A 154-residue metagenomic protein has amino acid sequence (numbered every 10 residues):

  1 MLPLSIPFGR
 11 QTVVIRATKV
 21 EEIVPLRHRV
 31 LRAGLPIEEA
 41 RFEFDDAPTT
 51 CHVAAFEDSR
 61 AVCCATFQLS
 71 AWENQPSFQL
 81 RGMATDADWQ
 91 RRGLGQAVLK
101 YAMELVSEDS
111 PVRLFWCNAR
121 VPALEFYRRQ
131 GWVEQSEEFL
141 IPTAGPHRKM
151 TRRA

Functional and structural regions predicted by a protein language model:
T12-V24: A short beta-loop-alpha structural element at the N-terminal edge of CoA-dependent acyl/N-acetyltransferase catalytic
H28-E57: Active-site rim helix/loop that mediates acceptor-substrate recognition in acyltransferases
A47-T49, N74, I141-P146: Short acidic/glycine-enriched loop/turn segments that link adjacent beta-strands
A54, R60-S70, P76-A84: Conserved beta-strand in the GNAT
W89, G93-Y101: Conserved acetyl-CoA pyrophosphate-binding loop and the N-cap/start of the following alpha-helix in GNAT-like
L99, V106-R120: Conserved GNAT acetyl-CoA-binding A-motif
W116-N118, R128, V133-K149: Conserved catalytic-core motifs of GNAT/GCN5-like acyltransferases
